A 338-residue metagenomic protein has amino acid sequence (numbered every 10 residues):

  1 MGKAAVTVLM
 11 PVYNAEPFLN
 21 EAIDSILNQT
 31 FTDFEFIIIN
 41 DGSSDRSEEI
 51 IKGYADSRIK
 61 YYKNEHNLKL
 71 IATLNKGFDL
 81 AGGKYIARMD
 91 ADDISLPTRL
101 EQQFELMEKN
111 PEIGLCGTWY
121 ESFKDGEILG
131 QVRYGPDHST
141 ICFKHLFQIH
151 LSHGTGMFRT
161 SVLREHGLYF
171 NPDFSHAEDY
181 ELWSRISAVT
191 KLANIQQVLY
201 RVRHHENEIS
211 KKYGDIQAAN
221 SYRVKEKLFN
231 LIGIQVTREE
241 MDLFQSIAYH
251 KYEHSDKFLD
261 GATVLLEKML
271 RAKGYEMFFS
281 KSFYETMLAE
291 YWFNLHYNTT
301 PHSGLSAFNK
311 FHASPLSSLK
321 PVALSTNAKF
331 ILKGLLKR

Functional and structural regions predicted by a protein language model:
M1-L27: N-proximal low-complexity "stem/linker" segments adjacent to membrane-targeting elements
N40-E49, H66, D90: A conserved acidic beta->alpha catalytic loop
R46-S47, L74, S95-L100, E112 (+2 more regions): Acidic donor-diphosphate engagement hotspot in glycosyltransferases and nucleotidyltransferases that stabilizes
N64-A81, Q102: Glycine-rich, basic loop-to-helix element that forms the pyrophosphate-binding segment of sugar-nucleotide handling
D79, G135-H250: Conserved nucleotide-sugar donor-binding catalytic segment
I86: Short aromatic/hydrophobic "clamp" motif used to bind/position activated sugar donors
T98-G130: Conserved donor NDP-sugar-binding/catalytic core segment of glycosyltransferases
H204-R338: C-terminal subregions of glycosyltransferases and related glycan-biosynthesis enzymes
